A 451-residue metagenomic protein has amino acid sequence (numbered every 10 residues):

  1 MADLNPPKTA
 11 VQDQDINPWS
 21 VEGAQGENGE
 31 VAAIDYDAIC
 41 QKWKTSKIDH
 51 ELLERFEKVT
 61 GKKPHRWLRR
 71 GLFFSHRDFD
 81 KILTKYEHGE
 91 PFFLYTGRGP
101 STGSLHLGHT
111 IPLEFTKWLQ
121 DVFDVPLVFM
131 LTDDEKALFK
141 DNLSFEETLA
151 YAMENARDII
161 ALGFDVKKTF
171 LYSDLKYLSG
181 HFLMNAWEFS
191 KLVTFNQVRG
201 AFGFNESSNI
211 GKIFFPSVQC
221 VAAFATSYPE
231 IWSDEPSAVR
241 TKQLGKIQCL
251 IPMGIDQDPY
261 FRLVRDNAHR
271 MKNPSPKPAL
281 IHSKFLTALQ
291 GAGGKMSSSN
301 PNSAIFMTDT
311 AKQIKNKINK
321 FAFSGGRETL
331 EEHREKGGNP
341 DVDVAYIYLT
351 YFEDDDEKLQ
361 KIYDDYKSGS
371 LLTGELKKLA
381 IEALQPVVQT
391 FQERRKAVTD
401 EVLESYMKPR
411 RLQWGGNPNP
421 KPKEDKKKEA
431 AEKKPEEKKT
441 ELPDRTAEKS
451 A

Functional and structural regions predicted by a protein language model:
A2-K284, G294, E332-K336, D355-K367 (+1 more regions): NTP-dependent nucleotidyl-transfer catalytic core
F145-L149, D174, I251-G254, T287-V344 (+1 more regions): Conserved phosphate-binding loops in nucleotide/dinucleotide-binding enzymes
